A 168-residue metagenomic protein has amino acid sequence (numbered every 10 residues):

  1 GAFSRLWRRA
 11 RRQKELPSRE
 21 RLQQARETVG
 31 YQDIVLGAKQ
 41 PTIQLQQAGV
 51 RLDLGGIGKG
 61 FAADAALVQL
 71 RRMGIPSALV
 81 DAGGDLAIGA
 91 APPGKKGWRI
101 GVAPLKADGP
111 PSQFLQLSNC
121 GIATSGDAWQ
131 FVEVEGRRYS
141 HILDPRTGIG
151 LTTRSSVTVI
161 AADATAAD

Functional and structural regions predicted by a protein language model:
G1-D168: Mature catalytic core of soluble alpha/beta enzymes
